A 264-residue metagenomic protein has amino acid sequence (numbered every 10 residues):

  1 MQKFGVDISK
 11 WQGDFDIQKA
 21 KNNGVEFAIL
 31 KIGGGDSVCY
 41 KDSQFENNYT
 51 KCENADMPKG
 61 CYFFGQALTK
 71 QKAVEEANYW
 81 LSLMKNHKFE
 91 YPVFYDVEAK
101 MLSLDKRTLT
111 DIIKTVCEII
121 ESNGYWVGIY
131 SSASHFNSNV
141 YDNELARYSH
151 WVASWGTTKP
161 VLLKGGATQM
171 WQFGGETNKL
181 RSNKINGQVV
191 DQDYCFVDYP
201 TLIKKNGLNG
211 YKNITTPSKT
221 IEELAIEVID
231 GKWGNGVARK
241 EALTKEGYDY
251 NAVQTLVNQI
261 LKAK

Functional and structural regions predicted by a protein language model:
M1-C117, E121-G124: Substrate-binding cleft of extracellular glycoside hydrolase catalytic domains
M1-Q12, Q18-K19, N143-P217: Functionally critical loop-and-helix segments that line ligand-binding/catalytic clefts of soluble enzyme domains
K59, W126-G128, H150: Hydrophobic anchor at the start of a short beta-strand that flanks the dinucleotide cofactor-binding loop
G124-N137: Aromatic-lined carbohydrate-recognition surfaces of secreted/lumenal glycan-active proteins
T215-W233, K262-K264: Disulfide-bonded cysteine-rich modules in secreted/extracellular proteins, activating on the conserved Cys frameworks
I229-K240, Y248-Y250: Extracytoplasmic Gram-positive cell-surface binding/anchoring modules and repeats
E246-K264: Repeat-associated, polar segments at repeat-unit boundaries in modular proteins
